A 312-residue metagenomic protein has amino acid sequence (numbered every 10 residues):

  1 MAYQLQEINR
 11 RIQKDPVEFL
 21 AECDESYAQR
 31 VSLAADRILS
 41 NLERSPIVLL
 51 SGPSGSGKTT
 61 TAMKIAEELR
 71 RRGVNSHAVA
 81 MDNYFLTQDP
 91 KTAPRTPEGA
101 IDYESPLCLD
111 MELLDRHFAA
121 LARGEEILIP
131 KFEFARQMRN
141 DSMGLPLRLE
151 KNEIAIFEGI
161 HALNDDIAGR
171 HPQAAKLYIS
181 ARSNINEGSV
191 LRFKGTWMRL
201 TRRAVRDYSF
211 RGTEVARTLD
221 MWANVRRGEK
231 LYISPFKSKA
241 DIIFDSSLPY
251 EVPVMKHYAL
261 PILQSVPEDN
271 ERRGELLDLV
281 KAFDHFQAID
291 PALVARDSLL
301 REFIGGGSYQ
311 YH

Functional and structural regions predicted by a protein language model:
M1-D36: Charged, amphipathic alpha-helical linker segments immediately N-terminal to NTP-binding catalytic cores
P16-A21, A28, A162-H312: Conserved NTP phosphate-binding and transfer environment spanning the P-loop NTPase/kinase superfamily
V48-L50: Hydrophobic anchor at the beta1->P-loop junction of P-loop NTPases
K58: Conserved lysine of the Walker
T61-I65, A80: Hydrophobic positions on the alpha1 helix immediately C-terminal to the Walker A/P-loop
E67-H77: Post-Walker A helix-loop "phosphate-sensing" segment adjacent to the P-loop in P-loop NTPases
H77-V79, L86-R136: Conserved nucleotide-sensing/catalytic segment adjacent to the nucleotide-binding pocket in NTP-handling enzymes
D115-Q173, W222-F236: Glycine-rich phosphate-binding loop used to anchor ATP phosphates in small-molecule kinases, encompassing both
